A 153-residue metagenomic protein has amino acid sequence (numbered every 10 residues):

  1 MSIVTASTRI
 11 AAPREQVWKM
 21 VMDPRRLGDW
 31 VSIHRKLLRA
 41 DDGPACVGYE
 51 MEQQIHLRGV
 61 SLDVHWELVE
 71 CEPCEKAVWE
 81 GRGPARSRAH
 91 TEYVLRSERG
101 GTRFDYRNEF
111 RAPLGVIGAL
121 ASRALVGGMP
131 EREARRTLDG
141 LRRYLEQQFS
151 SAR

Functional and structural regions predicted by a protein language model:
M1-C46, G140, S151-R153: Hydrophobic ligand-binding cavity/cleft-lining segments
I3-T5, S61-H65, S87-T91: Short, surface-exposed coil-to-beta transition loops
S7-A11, L38, Q54, E67 (+2 more regions): Generic structural detector for well-ordered beta-strands
L38-A85, E98, R103, R135-R153: Glycine-rich portal/gate segments that line the openings of hydrophobic small-molecule binding cavities
G81-R136, A152: Beta-strand/loop substructures that line and gate deep hydrophobic ligand-binding cavities in soluble
